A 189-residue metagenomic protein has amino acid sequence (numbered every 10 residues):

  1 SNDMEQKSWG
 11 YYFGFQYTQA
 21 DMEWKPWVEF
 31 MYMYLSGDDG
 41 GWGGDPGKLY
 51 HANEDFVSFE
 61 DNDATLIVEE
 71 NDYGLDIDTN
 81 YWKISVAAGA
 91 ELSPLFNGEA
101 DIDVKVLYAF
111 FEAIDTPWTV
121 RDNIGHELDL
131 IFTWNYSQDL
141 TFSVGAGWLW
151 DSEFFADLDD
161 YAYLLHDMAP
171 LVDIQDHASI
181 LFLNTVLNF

Functional and structural regions predicted by a protein language model:
S1-G98, D157-D159: Extracellular/periplasmic loop regions
N2, E70-L75, I114-T119, F155-L158 (+1 more regions): Extracellular loop and loop/strand-boundary signature of outer-membrane beta-barrel proteins
Q16-M22, G89-L95, T133-D139, S143-G145 (+1 more regions): Structural signature of outer-membrane beta-barrel channels/translocons
K25-W27, D101-D103, T141: Membrane-spanning beta-strand positions in outer-membrane beta-barrel proteins
F30-Y34, V104-F110, V144-W148: Transmembrane beta-barrel strands of outer-membrane/channel proteins
T79-L128: Non-catalytic interaction/regulatory modules that flank or connect domains
H126-F154, L158: C-terminal structured "cap/appendage" subdomains that terminate the fold
Q175-F189: Outer-membrane beta-barrel "beta-signal"
